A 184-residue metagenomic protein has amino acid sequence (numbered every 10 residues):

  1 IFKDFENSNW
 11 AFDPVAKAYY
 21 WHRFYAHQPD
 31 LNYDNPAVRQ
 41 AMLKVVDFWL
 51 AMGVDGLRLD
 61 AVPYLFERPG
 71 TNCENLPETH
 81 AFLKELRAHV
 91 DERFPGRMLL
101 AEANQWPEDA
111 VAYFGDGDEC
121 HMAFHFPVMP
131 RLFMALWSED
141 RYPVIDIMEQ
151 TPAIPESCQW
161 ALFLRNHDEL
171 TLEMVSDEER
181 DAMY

Functional and structural regions predicted by a protein language model:
I1-Y184: Active-site and adjacent substrate-binding regions of carbohydrate-active enzymes
